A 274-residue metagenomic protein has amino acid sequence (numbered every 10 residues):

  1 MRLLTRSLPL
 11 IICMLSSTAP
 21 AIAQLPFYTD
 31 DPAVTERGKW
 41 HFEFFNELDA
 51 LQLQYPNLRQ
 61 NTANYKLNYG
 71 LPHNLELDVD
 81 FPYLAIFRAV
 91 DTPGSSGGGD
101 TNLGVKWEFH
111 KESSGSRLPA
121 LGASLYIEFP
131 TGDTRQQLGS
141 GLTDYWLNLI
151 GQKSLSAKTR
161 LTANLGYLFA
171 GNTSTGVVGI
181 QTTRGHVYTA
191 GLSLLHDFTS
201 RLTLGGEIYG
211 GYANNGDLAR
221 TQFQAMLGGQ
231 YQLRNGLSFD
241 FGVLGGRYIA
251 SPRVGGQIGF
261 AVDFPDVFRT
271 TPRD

Functional and structural regions predicted by a protein language model:
M1-R6: Positively charged n-region of N-terminal signal peptides that target proteins for export
S7-S17: Bacterial N-terminal signal peptides
I22-D274: Transmembrane beta-barrel domains of Gram-negative outer membranes and organellar outer membranes
